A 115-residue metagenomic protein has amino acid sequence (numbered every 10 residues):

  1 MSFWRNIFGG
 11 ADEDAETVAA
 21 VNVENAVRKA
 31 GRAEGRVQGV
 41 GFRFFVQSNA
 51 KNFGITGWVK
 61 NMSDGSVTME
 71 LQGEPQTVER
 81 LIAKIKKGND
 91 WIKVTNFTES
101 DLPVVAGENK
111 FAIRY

Functional and structural regions predicted by a protein language model:
M1-Y115: Intrinsically disordered, low-complexity, mixed-charge
